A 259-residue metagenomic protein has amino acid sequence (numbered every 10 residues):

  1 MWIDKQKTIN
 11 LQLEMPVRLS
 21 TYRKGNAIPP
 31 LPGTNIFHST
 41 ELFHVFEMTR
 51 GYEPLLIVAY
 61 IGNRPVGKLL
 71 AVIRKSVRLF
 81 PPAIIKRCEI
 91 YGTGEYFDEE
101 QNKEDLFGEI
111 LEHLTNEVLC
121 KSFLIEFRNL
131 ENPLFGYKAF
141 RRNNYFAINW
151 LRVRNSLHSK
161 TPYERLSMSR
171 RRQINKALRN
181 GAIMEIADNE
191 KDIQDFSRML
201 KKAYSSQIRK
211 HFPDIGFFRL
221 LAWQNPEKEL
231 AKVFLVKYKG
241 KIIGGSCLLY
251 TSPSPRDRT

Functional and structural regions predicted by a protein language model:
D4, P16-G62, A71-V77, F135-F146 (+1 more regions): A conserved beta-strand-loop-helix scaffold within acyl/acetyltransferase catalytic domains
S76-A147, S252, R256: Acyl-donor binding region in acyl/amide transferases
G92-Y96, L157, L200-A203: Short, histidine-centered active-site or binding-site loop motifs used for metal coordination, general acid-base
N129, N155-L157, D188, L200: Short, structured patches in soluble enzyme cores that scaffold and shape functional sites
F146-H158: Acidic, His- and aromatic-enriched active-site or binding-groove loops in soluble protein domains that engage sugars
K160-Y163: Short helix-loop capping/hinge motifs at secondary-structure junctions, enriched in acidic/polar residues
